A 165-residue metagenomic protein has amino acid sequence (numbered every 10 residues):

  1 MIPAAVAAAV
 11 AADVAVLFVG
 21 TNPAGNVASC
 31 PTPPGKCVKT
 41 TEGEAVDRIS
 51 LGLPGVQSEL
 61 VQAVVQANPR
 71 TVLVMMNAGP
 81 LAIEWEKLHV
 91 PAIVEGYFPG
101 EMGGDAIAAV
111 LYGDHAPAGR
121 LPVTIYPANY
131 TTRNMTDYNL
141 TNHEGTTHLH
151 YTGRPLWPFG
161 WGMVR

Functional and structural regions predicted by a protein language model:
M1-H89: Hydrophobic helix-and-loop "lid/oligomerization" segment in the mid-to-C-terminal part of catalytic domains
M76-R165: Secreted, periplasmic, or luminal enzymes acting at the cell surface/secretory milieu
